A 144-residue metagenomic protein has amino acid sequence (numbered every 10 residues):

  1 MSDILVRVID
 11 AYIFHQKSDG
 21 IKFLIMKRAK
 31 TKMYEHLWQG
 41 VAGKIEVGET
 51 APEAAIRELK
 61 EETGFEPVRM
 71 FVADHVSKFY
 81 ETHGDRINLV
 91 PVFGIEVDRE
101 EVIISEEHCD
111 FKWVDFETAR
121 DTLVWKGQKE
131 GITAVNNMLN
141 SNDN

Functional and structural regions predicted by a protein language model:
M1-F23: Conserved N-terminal beta-strand and adjoining loop/helix that marks the start of the Nudix/MutT-like hydrolase domain
L5, Y34, I87-L89: Residue-level preference for beta-strand/loop junctions
I13-H15, K27, V92-E96, D115: Short, well-ordered beta-strand micro-motif
G20, E100-I103: Short helix-loop capping/hinge motifs at secondary-structure junctions, enriched in acidic/polar residues
G20-E61: Conserved Nudix-box catalytic region and its N-terminal flanking loop in Nudix hydrolases and closely related
Q39, I87, W113: Short aromatic/basic micro-patch
G64-E100: Active-site segment of metal-dependent pyrophosphate-handling enzymes, primarily the Nudix hydrolase catalytic core
V92, I103-V135: NUDIX/MutT-family hydrolases
